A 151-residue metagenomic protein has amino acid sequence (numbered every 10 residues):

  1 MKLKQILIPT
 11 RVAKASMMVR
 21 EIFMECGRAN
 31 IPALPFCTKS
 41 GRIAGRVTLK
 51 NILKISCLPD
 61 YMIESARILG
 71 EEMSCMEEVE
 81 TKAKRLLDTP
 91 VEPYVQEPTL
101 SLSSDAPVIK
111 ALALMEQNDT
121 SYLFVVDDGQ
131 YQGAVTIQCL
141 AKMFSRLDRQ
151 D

Functional and structural regions predicted by a protein language model:
M1-I31, F36-A44, R67-L114, V125-V126 (+1 more regions): Bateman/CBS regulatory modules and CBS-like beta-alpha motifs in cytosolic regions of diverse proteins
I31, I43-D60, D119-T120, F124 (+1 more regions): Short beta->alpha transition motifs characteristic of CBS
